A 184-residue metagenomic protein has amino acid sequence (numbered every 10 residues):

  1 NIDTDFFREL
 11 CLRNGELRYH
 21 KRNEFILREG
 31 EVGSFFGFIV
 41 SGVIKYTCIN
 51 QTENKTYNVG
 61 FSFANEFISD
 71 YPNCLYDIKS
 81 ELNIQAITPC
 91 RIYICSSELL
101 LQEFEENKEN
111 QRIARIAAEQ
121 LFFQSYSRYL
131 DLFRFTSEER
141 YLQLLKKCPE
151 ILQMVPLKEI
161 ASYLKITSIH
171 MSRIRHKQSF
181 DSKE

Functional and structural regions predicted by a protein language model:
N1-L17, N73: Cyclic nucleotide-binding regulatory module and flanking cytosolic helices
I2, E16-E31, T52-E53, S62-E66: Conserved short histidine dyad/triad with adjacent acidic residue
N23, S34-Y46, A64-N65: Glycine- and acidic-residue-biased ligand/ion/polar-headgroup-sensing regions
T47, D70-Y71, Q102-E103, L144 (+1 more regions): Residues that scaffold the ATP/ADP-binding catalytic core of kinase and kinase-like folds
T47-Q51, Q85-I87: A generic structural motif
N58-R115: Cyclic-nucleotide recognition modules
L121-L130: Short, Lys/Arg-enriched N-terminal segment that forms or immediately precedes the first helix of a structured domain
F135-E184: Phosphate-/nucleic-acid-contacting segments
